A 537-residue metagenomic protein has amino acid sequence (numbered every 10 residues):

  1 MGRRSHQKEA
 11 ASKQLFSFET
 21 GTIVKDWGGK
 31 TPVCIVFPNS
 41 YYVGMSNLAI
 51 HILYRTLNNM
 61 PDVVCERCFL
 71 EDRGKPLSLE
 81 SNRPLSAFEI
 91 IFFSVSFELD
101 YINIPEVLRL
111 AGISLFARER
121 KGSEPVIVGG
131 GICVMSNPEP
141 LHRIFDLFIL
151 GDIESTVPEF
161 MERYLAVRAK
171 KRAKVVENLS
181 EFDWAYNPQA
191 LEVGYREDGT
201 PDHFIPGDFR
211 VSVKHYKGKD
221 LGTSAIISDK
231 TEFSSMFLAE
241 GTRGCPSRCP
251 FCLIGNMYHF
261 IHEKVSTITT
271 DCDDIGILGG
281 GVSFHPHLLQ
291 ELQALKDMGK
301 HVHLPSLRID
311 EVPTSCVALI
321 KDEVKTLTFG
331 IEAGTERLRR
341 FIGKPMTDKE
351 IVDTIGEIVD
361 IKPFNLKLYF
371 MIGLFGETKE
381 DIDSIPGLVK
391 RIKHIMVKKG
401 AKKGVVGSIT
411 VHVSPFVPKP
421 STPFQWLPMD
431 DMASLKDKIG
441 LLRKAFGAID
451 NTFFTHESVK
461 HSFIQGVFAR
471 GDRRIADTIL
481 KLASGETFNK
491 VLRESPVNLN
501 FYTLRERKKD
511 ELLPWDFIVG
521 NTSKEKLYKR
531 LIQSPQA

Functional and structural regions predicted by a protein language model:
M1-T22, V33-I35, G447-A537: Radical SAM enzyme core and accessory elements
S5-C34, Y41-Y42, P188, E192-A239: N-terminal [4Fe-4S]-dependent radical SAM core
I35-V36, Y42, L99, I268-T410: Conserved SAM/AdoMet-binding glycine-rich loop
N47, T231-E263: Canonical Radical SAM [4Fe-4S] cluster-binding loop centered on the CxxxCxxC motif and its immediate flanking residues
I50-I52, L108, H142-F145, Y164 (+8 more regions): Short secondary-structure boundary/capping segments
L70-G199, P420-D472, I479-G485: Glycine-rich beta-alpha loop elements in corrinoid/cobalamin-binding modules across cobalamin-dependent enzymes
E71, C133, N256-Y258, G281-F284 (+5 more regions): Active-site-proximal loop/turn and secondary-structure-junction residues that shape catalytic pockets, frequently
E192-V193, S247, P286, S315-C316 (+5 more regions): Flexible glycine/acidic-rich beta-alpha junction loops that bind and position SAM and/or redox cofactors in anaerobic
